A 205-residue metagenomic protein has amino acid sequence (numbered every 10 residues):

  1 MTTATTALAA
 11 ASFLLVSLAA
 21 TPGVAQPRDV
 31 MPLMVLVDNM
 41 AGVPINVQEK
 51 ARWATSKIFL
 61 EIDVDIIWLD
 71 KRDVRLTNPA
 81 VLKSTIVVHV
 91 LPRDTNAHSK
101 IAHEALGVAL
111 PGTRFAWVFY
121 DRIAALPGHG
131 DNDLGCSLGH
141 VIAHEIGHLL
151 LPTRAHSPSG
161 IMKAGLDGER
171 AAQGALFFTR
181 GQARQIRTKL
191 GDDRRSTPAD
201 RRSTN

Functional and structural regions predicted by a protein language model:
M1-A4: N-terminal secretory signal peptides that target proteins for export/translocation
A7-A19: Bacterial N-terminal signal peptides
T21-A25: Sec/Tat signal peptide C-region and signal peptidase I cleavage site
Q26, L36-V37, A41-R52, V108-N132 (+3 more regions): Metalloprotease/metallohydrolase-associated module, dominated by Zn2+-dependent proteases
D29-L36, I66, S84-V87, S159: Hydrophobic beta-strand segments of well-ordered beta-sheets in folded domains
I45-L149: Metzincin-family zinc-dependent endopeptidase catalytic domain
